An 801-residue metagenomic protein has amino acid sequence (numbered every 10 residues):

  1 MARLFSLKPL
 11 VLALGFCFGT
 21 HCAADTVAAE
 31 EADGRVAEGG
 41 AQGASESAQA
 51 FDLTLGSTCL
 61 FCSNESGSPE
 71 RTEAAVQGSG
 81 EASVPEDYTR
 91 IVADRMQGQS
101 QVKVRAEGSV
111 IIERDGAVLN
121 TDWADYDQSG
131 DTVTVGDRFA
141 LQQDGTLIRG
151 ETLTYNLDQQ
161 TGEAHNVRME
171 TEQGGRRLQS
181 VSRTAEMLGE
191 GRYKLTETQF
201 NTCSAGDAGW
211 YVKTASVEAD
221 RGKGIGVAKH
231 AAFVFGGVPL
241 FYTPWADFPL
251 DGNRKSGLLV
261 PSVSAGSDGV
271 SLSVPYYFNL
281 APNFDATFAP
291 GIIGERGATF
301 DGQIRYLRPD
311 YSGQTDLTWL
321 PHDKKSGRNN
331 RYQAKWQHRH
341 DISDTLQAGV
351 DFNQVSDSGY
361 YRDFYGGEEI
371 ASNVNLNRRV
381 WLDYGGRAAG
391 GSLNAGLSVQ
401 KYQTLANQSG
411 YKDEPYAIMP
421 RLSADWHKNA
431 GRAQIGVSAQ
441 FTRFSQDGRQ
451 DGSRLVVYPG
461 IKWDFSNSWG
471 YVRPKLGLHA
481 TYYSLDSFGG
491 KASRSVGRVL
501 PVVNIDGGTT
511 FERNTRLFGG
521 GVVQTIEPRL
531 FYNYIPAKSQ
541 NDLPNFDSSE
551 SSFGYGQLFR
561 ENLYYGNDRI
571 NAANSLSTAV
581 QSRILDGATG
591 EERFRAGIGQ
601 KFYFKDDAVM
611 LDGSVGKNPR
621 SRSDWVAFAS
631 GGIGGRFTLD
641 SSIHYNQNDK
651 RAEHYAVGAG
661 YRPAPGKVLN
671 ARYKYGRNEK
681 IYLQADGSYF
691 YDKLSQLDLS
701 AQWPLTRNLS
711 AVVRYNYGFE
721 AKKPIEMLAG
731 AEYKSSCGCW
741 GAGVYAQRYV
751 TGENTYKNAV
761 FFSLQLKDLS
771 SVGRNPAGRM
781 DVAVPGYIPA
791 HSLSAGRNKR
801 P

Functional and structural regions predicted by a protein language model:
M1-R3, G98, N798-P801: Short, intrinsically disordered, low-complexity terminal/loop segments
A2-D25: Gram-negative bacterial Sec-dependent N-terminal signal peptides
F5-L7, L53, L60-F61, L517-F518: Short, aromatic- and cysteine-enriched interfacial helices/patches that mediate contacts at lipid membranes
G15, T20, Q49, S57-F61 (+1 more regions): Secreted/extracellular small peptides and ectodomain modules produced from precursors
D25-T196, Y211-A219, G224-A228, F288: N-terminal amphipathic/hydrophobic interface segments
G56, E65, V92, T146-N201 (+2 more regions): Outer-membrane beta-barrel proteins and related beta-barrel translocases across Gram-negative bacteria
